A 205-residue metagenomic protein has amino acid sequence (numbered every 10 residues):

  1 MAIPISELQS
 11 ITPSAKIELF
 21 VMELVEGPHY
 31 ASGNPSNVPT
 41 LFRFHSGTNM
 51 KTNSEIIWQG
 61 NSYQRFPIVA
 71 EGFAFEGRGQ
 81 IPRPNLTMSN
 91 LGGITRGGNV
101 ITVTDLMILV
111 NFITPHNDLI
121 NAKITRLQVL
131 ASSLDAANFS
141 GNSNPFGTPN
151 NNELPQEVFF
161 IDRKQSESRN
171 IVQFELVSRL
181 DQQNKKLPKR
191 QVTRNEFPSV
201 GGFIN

Functional and structural regions predicted by a protein language model:
M1-R65: Polar/acidic, low-complexity leader/linker segments enriched in S/T/G and N/D
Q59, G147-F160: Short coil-to-beta-strand transition motifs
A70-D135: Extracellular/virion structural assembly segments
P82, Q165-R179: Short, solvent-exposed secondary-structure boundary/capping segments
N90-G92, Q128, R163-Q165, S178-L180: Short, flexible loop/turn elements at secondary-structure junctions
S132-E153: Active-site-adjacent substructure of cysteine-protease-like catalytic cores
N170-I171, N184-K186: Short helix/loop capping segments that flank catalytic or ligand/cofactor-binding pockets
R179, K186-N205: Intrinsically disordered, low-complexity terminal/linker regions enriched in Pro/Ser/Gly and acidic residues
